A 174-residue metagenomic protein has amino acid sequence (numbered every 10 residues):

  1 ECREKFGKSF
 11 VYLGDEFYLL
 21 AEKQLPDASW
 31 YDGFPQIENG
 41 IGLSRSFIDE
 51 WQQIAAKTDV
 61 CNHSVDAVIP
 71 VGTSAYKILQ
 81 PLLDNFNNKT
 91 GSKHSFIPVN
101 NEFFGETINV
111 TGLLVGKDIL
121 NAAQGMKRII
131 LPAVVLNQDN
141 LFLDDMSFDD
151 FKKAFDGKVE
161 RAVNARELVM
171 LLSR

Functional and structural regions predicted by a protein language model:
E1-R174: Auxiliary Fe-S-binding modules of radical SAM enzymes
